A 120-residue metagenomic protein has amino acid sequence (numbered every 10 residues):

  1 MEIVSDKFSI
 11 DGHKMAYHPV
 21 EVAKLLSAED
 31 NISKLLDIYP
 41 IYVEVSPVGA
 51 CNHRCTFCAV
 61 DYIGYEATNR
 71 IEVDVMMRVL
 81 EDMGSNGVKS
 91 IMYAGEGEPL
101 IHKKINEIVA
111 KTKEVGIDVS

Functional and structural regions predicted by a protein language model:
E2-S120: Conserved alpha-helical substructure of the radical SAM core
